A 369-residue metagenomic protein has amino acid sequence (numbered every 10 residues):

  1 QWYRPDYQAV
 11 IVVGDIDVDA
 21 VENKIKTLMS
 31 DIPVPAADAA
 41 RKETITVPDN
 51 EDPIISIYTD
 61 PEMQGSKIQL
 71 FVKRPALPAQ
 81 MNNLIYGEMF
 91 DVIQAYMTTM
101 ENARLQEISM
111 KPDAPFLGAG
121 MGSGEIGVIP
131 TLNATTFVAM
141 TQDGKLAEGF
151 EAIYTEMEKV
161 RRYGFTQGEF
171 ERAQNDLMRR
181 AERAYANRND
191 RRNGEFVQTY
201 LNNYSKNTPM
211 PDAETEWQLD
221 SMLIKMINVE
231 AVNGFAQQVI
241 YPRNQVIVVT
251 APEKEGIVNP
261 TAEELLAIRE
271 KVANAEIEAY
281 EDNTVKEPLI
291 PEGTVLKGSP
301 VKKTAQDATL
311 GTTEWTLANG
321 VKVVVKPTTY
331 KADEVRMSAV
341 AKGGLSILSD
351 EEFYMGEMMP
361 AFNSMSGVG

Functional and structural regions predicted by a protein language model:
Q1, S56-Y58, M121-G127, V325-K326: Short beta-strand/turn micro-motifs at beta-sheet edges
Q1-Q8, D19, M365: A conserved hydrophobic secondary-structure block that centers on an alpha-helix together with its immediately flanking
W2-P5, I126-N133, A213, W315 (+1 more regions): Short, flexible turn/loop "capping" segments at secondary-structure junctions
R4, Q8-G14, T136-M140, V246-V249: Short cationic amphipathic helices and targeting signals
A9, D17-P112, E171-N175, R179-E182 (+1 more regions): Proteolytic maturation boundary segments
E22, I108, I126-A186, T208-P209 (+4 more regions): M16/insulysin-pitrilysin zinc metalloprotease superfamily fold
T99-N133, S338, K342-G369: M16/MPP (pitrilysin/insulinase) zinc-metallopeptidase core fold and M16-derived inactive scaffolds
N189-L201: Hydrophobic, mid-to-C-terminal alpha-helical segments
